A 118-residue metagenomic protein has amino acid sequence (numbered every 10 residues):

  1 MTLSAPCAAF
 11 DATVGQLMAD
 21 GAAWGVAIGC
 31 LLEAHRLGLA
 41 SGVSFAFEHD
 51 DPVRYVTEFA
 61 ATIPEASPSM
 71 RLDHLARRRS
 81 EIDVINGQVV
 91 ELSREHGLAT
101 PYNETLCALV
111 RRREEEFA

Functional and structural regions predicted by a protein language model:
M1-H35, A60, P64-E65: Active-site-proximal catalytic alpha-helix in oxidoreductases
I28-A118: NAD(P)-dependent Rossmann-like dehydrogenase/reductase catalytic/cofactor-binding core
